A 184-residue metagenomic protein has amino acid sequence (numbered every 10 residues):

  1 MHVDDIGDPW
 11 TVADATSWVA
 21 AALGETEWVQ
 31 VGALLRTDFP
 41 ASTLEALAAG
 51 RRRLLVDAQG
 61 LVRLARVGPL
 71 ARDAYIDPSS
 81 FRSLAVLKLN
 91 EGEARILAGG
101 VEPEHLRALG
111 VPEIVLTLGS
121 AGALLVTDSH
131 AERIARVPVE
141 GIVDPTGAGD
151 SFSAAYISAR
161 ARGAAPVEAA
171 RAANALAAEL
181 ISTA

Functional and structural regions predicted by a protein language model:
M1-D38, S42-R53: Conserved N-terminal subdomain of the carbohydrate kinase-like
D5, L89, R136-V139: Active-site donor-binding loop signature of nucleotide-sugar glycosyltransferases
D8-W10, V62-L64, V139-G141: A short acidic, often aromatic-flanked loop/helix-cap motif at beta-alpha or helix-coil junctions that lines enzyme
A22, L97, L180: Residues that form generic nucleotide/phosphate-binding pockets
E25-E27, R51, S83-A85, V111-P112: Short, well-ordered alpha-helix to beta-strand connector turns
G32-H105, A121-G122: Conserved beta-alpha-beta core of the PfkB/ribokinase-like small-molecule kinase fold
A71-P78, E104-A184: Conserved phosphate-binding/catalytic region of the ribokinase-like
